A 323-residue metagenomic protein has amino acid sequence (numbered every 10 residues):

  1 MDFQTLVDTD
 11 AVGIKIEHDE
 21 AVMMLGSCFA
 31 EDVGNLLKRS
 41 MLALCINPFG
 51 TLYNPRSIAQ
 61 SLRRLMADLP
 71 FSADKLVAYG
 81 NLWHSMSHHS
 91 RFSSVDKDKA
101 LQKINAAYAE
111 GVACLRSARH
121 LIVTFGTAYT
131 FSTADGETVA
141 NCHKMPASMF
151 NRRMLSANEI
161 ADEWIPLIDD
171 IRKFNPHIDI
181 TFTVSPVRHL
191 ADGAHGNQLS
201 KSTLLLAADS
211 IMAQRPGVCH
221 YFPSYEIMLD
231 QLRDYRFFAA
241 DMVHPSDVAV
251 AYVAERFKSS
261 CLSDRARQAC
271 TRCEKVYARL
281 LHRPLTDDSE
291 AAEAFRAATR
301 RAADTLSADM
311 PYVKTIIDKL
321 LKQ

Functional and structural regions predicted by a protein language model:
M1-S72, A207-S210: Serine-esterase "nucleophile elbow" of acetyl-processing enzymes
T5, G126-A128, D169-Q198, Q231 (+1 more regions): Active-site segments of SGNH/GDSL-like serine hydrolases that catalyze O-acetyl group transfer/hydrolysis on lipids
D32, A43-V123, T127-S132: Conserved SGNH/GDSL esterase-like catalytic core that processes O-acyl groups on lipids and polysaccharides
V33-L37, S132-A134, L190-N197, R233: A short acidic (Asp/Glu
C114, I160-I180, A207-H220, S260: A structural motif corresponding to the C-terminal end of an alpha-helix and its immediate exit/capping segment
A134-A157: A solvent-exposed, charged loop/short amphipathic helix patch at secondary-structure junctions
D179-T181, S202-D234, R256, C270-R272: Extracellular serine-dependent O-acyl
R256-Q323: Conserved catalytic region of serine esterases and O-acyltransferases that act on ester linkages in lipids
